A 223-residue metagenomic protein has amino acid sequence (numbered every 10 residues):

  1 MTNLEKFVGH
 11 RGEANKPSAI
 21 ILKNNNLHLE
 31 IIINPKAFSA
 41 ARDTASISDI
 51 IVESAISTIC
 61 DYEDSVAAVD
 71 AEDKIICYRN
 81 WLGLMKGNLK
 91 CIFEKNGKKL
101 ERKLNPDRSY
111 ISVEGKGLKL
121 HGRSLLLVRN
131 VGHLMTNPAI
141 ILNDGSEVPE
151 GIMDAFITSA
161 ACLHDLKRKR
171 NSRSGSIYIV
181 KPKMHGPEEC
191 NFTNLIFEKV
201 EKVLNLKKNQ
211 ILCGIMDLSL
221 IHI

Functional and structural regions predicted by a protein language model:
M1-F192, E198-K207, L212: Catalytic alpha/beta active-site cores
K181, D217-S219: A cross-domain feature marking catalytic cores of carbohydrate-active enzymes and several ubiquitous metabolic/repair
I221-I223: Conserved small/polar residues in nucleotide/adenosyl-binding loops
